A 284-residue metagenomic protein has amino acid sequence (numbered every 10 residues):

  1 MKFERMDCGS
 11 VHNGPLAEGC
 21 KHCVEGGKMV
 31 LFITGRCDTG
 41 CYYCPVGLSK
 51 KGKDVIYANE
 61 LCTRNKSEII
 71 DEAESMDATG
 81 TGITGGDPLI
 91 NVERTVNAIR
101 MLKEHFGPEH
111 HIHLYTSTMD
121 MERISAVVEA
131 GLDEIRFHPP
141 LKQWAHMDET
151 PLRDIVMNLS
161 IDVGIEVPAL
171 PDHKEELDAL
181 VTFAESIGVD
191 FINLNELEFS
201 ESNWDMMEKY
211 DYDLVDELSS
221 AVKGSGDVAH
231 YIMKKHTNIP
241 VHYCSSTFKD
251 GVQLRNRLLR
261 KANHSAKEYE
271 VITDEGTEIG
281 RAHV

Functional and structural regions predicted by a protein language model:
F3-V11, P15-C62: Canonical Radical SAM [4Fe-4S] cluster-binding loop centered on the CxxxCxxC motif and its immediate flanking residues
A17-R36, S67-S75, G80-G82, G86-I90: A short, flexible N-terminal coil/short beta segment enriched in small residues
P45, T95-G107, V128, L152-L159 (+1 more regions): Surface-exposed amphipathic alpha-helices with a cationic face
S49-T63, M76-N91, H105-R123, V127-E149 (+2 more regions): Core AdoMet radical
V96-E104, V189, S246-Y269: Short, electropositive alpha-helical surface patch
T150-V252, Y269-G276: Conserved C-terminal portion of the radical SAM core fold that forms the substrate/S-adenosylmethionine-binding
A282-V284: Conserved small/polar residues in nucleotide/adenosyl-binding loops
